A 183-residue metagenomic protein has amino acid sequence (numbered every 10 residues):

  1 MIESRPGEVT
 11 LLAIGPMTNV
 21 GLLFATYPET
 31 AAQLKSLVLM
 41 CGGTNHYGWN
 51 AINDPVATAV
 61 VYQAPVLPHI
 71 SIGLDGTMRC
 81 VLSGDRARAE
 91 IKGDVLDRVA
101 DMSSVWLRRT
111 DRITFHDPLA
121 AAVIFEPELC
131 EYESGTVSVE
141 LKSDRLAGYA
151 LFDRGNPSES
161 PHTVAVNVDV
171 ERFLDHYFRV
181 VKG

Functional and structural regions predicted by a protein language model:
M1-L82: Active-site histidine-anchored catalytic micro-motif
I52-V56, V60-A64, P68-G183: Conformational coupling and interaction surfaces
